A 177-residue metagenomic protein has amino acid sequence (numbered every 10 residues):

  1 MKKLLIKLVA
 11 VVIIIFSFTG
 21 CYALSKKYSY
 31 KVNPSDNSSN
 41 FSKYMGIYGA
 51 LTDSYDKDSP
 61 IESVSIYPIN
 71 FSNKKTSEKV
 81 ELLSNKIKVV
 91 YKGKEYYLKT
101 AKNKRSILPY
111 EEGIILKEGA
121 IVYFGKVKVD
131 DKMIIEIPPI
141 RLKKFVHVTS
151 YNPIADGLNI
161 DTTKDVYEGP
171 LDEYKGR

Functional and structural regions predicted by a protein language model:
M1-L24: Sec-dependent bacterial lipoprotein signal peptides
S17-S38: Bacterial Sec signal peptide processing site at the extreme N-terminus
D36-G46: N-terminal topogenic membrane-targeting module
S39, G49-T52, Y96, I134: Short, isolated positions in well-ordered beta-strands
I47-I87: Short, surface-exposed binding/anchoring microloops in extracellular/periplasmic proteins
V89-Y91: Intrinsically disordered, low-complexity segments enriched in glycine and mixed charged residues
G93-T149: Short, solvent-exposed, Trp/other aromatic-anchored flexible loops in extracytoplasmic proteins
K132-R177: Short beta-strand elements
